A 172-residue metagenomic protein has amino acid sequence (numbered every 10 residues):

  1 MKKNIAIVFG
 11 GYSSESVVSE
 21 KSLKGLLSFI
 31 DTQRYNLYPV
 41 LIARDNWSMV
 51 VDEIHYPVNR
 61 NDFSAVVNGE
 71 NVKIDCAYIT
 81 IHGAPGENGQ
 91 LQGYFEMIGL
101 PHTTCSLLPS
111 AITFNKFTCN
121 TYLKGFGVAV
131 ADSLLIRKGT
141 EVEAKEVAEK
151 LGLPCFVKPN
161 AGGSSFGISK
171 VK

Functional and structural regions predicted by a protein language model:
M1-L108, I112-F114, T118, R137-K145: ATP-binding N-terminal substructure of ATP-dependent carboxylate-amine bond-forming enzymes
K2-F9, S13, I112-K172: Active-site nucleotide/adenylate-binding loops and adjacent lid/helix of ATP-dependent enzymes
